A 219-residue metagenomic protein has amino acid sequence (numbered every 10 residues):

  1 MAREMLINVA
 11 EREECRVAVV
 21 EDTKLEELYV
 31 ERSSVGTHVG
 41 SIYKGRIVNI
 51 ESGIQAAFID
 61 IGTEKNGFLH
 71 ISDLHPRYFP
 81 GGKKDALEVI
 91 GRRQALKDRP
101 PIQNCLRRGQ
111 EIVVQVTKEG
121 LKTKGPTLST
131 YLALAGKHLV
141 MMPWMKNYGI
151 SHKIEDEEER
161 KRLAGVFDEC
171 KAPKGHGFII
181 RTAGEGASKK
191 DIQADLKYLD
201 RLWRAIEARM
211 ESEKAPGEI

Functional and structural regions predicted by a protein language model:
M1-I219: Single-stranded RNA-binding surfaces
